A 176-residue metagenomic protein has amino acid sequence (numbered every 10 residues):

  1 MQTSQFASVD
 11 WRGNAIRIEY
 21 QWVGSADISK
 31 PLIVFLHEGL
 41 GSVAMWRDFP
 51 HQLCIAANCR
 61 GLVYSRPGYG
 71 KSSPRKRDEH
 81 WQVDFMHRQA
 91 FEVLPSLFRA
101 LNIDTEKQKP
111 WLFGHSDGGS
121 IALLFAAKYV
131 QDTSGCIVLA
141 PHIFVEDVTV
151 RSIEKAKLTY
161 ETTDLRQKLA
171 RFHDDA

Functional and structural regions predicted by a protein language model:
M1-R17: N-terminal cap/lid segment of alpha/beta-hydrolase-fold proteins
Q21-R75: Conserved HGGG/HGGXW glycine-rich cap/lid loop of the alpha/beta-hydrolase fold
L32, R60, K109-W111, G135: Structural signature of beta-strand start/N-cap positions in the alpha/beta core of ABC transporter nucleotide-binding
R47, P95, L123-A127: Short, hydrophobic alpha-helix immediately C-terminal to the catalytic nucleophile
V63-W111: Active-site loop/oxyanion-hole signature of alpha/beta-hydrolase fold enzymes
G114-S116: Conserved alpha/beta-hydrolase "nucleophile elbow" surrounding the catalytic nucleophile
L123-K128, D132-D164: Flexible "cap/lid" loop of the alpha/beta hydrolase fold
S152, A170-A176: Hydrophobic, aromatic-rich cap/lid helix
